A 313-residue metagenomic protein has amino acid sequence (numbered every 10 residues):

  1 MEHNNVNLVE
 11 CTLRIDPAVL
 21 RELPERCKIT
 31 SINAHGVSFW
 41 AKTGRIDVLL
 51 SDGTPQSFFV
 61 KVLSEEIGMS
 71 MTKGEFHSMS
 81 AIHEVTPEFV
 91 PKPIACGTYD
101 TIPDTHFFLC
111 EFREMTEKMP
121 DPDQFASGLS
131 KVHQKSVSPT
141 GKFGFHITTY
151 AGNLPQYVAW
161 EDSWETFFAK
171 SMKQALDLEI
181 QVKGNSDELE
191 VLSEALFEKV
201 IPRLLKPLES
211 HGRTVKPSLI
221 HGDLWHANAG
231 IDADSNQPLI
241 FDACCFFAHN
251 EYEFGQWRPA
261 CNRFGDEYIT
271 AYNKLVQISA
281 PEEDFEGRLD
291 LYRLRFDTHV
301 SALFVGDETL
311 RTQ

Functional and structural regions predicted by a protein language model:
M1-I32: Juxta-kinase regulatory segment immediately upstream of eukaryotic protein kinase catalytic domains
T12-L13, F76, D266-I269: Short, surface-exposed alpha-helical segments at coil->helix boundaries
R14-L23, T98-I102, V137-H221, D232-S235: An alpha-helical support segment within catalytic cores of ATP-dependent transferases
P24-S31, S186-S193, Q277-E286: Short, surface-exposed acidic
A34-T166, K170: ATP-binding pocket architecture of kinase catalytic cores
W160-A169, K173, D177-L178, T214-L219 (+2 more regions): Active-site Asp-x-Gly
L291-L303: Short helix/strand-capping connector loops at secondary-structure junctions
V300-Q313: ATP/Mg2+ or Mg2+-diphosphate-binding catalytic cores that bind nucleotide phosphates or diphosphates via glycine-rich
